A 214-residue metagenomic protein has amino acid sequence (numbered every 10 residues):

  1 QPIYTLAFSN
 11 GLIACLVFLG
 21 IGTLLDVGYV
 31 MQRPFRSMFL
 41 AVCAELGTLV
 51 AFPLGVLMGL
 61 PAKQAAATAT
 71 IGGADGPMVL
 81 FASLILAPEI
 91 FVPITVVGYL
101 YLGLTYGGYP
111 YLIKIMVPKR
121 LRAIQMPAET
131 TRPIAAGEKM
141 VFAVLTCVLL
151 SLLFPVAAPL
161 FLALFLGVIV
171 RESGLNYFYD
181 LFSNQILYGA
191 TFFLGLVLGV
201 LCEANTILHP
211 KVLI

Functional and structural regions predicted by a protein language model:
P2-F18, K63-T70, L153-F165, L213-I214: Structural signature of hydrophobic alpha-helical transmembrane segments
L6-N10, F18-V27, M38-V50, L54 (+2 more regions): Alpha-helical membrane segments and immediately flanking helix-loop junctions that form or couple to the substrate/ion
V27-F52, Y99, N205-I214: Entry/N-cap segments of selected transmembrane alpha helices and their immediately preceding amphipathic helices
R33-C43, A66-T70, F182-F192: Cytoplasmic-side transmembrane-helix entry/capping segments in multi-pass membrane proteins
R33-P34, M38-F39, I90-V97, Q125-E129 (+1 more regions): Membrane-interface alpha-helices at helix entry/exit sites of multi-pass transporters
V56-A62, I85-I94, A204-L213: Helix-coil boundary and interhelical linker segments in multi-pass alpha-helical membrane proteins
G98-L175: Membrane-embedded hairpin module used as a gating/binding unit in multi-pass transport and secretion proteins
T146-I214: Transmembrane helical segments that form the transport core of multi-pass membrane transport proteins
